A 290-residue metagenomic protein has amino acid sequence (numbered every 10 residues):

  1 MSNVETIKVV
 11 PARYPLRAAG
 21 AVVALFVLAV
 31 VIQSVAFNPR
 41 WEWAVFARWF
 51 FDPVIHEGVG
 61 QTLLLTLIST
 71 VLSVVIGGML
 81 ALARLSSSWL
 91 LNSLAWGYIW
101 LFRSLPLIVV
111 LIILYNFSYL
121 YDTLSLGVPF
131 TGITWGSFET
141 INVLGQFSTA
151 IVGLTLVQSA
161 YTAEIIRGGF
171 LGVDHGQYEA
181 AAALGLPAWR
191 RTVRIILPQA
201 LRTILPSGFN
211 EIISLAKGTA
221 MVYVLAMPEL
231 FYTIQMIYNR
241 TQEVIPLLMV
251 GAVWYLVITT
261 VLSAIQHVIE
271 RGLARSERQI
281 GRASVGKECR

Functional and structural regions predicted by a protein language model:
M1-S284: Transmembrane alpha-helices and adjacent helix-loop boundaries
K287-R290: Hydrophobic alpha-helical segments, chiefly the membrane-spanning helices and signal/signal-anchor peptides
